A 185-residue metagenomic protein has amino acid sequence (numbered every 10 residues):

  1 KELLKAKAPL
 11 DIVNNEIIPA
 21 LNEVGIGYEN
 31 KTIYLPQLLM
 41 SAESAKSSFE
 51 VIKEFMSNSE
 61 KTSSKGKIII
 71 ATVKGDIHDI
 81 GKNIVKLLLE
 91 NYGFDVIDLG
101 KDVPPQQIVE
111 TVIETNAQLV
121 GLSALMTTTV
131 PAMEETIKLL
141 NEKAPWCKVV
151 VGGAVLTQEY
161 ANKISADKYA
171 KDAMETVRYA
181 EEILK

Functional and structural regions predicted by a protein language model:
K1-K185: Domain-level signal for soluble alpha/beta catalytic cores
